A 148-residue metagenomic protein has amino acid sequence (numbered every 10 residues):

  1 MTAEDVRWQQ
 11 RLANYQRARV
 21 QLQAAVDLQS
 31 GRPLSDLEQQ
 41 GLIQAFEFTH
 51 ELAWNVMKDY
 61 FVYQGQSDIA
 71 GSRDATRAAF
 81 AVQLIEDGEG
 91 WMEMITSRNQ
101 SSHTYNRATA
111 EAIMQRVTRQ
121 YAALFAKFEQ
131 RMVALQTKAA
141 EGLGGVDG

Functional and structural regions predicted by a protein language model:
M1-G148: Solvent-exposed interaction patches of small proteins and small membrane subunits
